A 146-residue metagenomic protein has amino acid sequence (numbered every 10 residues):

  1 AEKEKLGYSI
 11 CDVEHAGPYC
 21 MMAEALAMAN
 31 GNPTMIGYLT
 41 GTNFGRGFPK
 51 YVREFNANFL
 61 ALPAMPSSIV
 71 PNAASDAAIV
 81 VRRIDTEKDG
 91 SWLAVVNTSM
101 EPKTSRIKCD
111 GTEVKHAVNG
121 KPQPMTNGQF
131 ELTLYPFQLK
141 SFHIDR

Functional and structural regions predicted by a protein language model:
A1-R106: Active-site-proximal substrate-binding groove within the catalytic cores of carbohydrate-active enzymes
F59, V95, P122, K140-D145: Short beta-strand element of the conserved SAM-dependent methyltransferase core
V81, V95, I107, V114 (+2 more regions): Hydrophobic beta-strand residues in large extracellular and virion-surface proteins
E87, S99, G111, P136-Q138: Short loop/turn positions at the edges of beta-strands in beta-sheet-rich folds
G90, H116-N119, Q129: A general secondary-structure boundary signal
P102-P122: Beta-strand-rich binding/interaction modules
T126-R146: C-terminal beta-strand-rich structural cap/linker in extracellular carbohydrate-active enzymes
